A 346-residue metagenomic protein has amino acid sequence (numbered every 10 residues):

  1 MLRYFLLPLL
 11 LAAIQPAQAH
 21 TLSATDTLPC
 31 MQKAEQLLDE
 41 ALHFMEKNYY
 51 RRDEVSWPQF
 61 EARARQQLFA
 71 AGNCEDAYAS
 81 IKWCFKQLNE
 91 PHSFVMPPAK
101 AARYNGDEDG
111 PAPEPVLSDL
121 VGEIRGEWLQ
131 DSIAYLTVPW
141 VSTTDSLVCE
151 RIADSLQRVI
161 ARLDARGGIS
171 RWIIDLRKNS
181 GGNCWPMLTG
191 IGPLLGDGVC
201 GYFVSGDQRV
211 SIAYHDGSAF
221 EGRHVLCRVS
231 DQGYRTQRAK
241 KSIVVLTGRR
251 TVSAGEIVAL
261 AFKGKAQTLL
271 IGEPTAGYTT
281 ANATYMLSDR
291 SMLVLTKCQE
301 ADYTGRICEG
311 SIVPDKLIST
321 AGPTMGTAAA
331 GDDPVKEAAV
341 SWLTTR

Functional and structural regions predicted by a protein language model:
M1-T27: Bacterial Sec-dependent N-terminal signal peptides
A19-Y214, A219-F220, H224, S242 (+6 more regions): Flexible, low-complexity junctional segments that flank or bridge functional domains
S93, R250-V252, A266-Y278: Short, well-structured beta-strand/strand-turn elements
K178-N179, T247-A254: Active-site neighborhood of thiol-dependent amide/isopeptide-bond enzymes
S230-V245, R249: A conserved mid-domain beta-alpha-beta active-site/ligand-binding segment of alpha/beta enzyme cores
L270-I271, T275-G310, P314, T324 (+1 more regions): BRCT (BRCA1 C-terminal) domain core and associated BRCT-interaction motifs
P314-R346: Low-complexity, Gly/Ser/Thr/Pro-rich intrinsically disordered linker/tail segments
